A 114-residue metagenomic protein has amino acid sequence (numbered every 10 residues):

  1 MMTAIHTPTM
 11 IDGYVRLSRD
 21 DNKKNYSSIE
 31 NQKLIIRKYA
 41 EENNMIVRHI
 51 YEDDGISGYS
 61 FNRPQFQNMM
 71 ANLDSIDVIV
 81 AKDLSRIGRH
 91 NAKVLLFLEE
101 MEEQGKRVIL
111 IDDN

Functional and structural regions predicted by a protein language model:
M1-N114: Short, structured surface patches at the beginning of a domain
